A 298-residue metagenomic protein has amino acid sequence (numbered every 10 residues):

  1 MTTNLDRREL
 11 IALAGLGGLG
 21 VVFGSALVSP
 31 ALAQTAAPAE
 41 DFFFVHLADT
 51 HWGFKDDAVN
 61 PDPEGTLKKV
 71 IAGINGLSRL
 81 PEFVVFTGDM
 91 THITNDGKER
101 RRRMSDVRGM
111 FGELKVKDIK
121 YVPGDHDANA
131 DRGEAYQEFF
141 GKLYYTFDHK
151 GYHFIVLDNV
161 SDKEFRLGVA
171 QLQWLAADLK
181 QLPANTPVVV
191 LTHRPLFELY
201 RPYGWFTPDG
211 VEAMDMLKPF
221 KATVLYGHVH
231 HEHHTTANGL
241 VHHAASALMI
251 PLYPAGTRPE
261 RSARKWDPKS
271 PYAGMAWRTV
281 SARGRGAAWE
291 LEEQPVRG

Functional and structural regions predicted by a protein language model:
M1-V22: N-terminal secretory signal peptides and thylakoid transit peptides that target proteins across membranes
V22-P30: C-terminal segment of classical bacterial N-terminal signal peptides
L32-R101, A177, L199: N-terminal active-site segment of His-dependent metallophosphoesterases
A36, N95-P187, D209-T223, H231 (+1 more regions): Extended active-site neighborhood of metal-dependent phosphoesterases/phosphodiesterases
D49, G88-D89, G124-D125, H193 (+1 more regions): Active-site glycine-centered loops adjacent to acidic/histidine catalytic or metal-binding residues that shape
A184-L199: Short acidic, glycine-rich surface-loop motifs adjacent to enzyme active sites
L191-P195, H228-V229, E293-Q294: Short, well-ordered beta-to-alpha junction loops that form the rim of enzyme active sites and present histidine/acidic
